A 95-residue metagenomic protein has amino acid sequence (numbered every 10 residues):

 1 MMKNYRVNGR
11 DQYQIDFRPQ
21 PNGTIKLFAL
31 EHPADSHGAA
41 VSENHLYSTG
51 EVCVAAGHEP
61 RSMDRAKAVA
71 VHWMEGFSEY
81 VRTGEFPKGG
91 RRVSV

Functional and structural regions predicted by a protein language model:
M1-H58: Compact alpha/beta protein-protein interaction domains typified by the UBC
V41-V95: Domain-level detector for trafficking modules
